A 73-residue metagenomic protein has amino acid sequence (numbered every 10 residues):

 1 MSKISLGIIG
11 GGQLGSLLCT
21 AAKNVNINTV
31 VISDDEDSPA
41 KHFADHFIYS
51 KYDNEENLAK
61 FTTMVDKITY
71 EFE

Functional and structural regions predicted by a protein language model:
M1-E73: ATP-binding N-terminal substructure of ATP-dependent carboxylate-amine bond-forming enzymes
